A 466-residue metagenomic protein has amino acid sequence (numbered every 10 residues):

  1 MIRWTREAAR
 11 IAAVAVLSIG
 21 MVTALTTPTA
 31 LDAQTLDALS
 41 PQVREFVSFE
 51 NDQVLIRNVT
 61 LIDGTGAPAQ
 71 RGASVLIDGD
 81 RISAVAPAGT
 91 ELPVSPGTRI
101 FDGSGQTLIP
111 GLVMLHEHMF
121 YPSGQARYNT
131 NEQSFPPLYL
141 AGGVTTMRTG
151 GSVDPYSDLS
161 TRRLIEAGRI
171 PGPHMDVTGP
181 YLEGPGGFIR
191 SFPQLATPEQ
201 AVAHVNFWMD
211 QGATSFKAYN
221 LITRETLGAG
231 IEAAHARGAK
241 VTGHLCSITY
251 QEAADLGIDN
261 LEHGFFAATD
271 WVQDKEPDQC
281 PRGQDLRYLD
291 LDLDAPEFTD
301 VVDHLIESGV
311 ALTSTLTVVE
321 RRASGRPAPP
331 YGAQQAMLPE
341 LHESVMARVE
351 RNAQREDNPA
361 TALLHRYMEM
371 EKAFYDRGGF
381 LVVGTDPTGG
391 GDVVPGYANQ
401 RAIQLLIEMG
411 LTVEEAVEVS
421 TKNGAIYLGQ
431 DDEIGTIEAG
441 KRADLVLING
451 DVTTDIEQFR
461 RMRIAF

Functional and structural regions predicted by a protein language model:
M1-E7: N-terminal secretory signal peptides that target proteins for export/translocation
A12-T26: Bacterial N-terminal signal peptides
A38-P41, F46-D52, L61, A67-I109: Histidine-rich, glycine-flanked metal-binding segment
V43-S48, L61-S74, P87-T90, V394 (+2 more regions): Acidic, glycine-enriched loop/beta-strand segments at the rims of small-molecule binding/catalytic pockets
V59, V75, D80, G105 (+13 more regions): Divalent metal-coordination and catalytic microenvironments
Q106-R169, P185-F188, P193, E199 (+3 more regions): Metal-associated gating/positioning segment near the N- to mid-region
F135-Y156, P173-P180, D210-I222, I231 (+4 more regions): Divalent metal-dependent hydrolysis catalytic cores, especially in the metallo-beta-lactamase
H204-K217, I222, A267-M409: Active-site neighborhoods of metal-dependent hydrolases
